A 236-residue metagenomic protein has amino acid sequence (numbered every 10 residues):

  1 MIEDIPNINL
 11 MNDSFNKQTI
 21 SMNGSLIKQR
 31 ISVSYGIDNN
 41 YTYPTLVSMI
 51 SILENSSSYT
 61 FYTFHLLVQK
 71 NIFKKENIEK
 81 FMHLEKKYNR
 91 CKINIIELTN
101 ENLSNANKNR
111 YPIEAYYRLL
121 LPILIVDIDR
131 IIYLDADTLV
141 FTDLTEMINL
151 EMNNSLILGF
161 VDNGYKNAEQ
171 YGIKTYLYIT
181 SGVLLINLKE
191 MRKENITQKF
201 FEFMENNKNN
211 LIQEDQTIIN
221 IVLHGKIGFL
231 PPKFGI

Functional and structural regions predicted by a protein language model:
M1-R30: Juxtamembrane luminal stem/stalk of type II transmembrane Golgi/ER carbohydrate-processing enzymes
I27-N39, K233: Nucleotide-activated donor-dependent transferases that construct or modify glycoconjugates
R30-Y35, I52, T63-L66: Hydrophobic targeting segments
T42-S58: Histidine-anchored nucleotide/phosphate-binding helix
Y62-N71, G159-F160: Short internal beta-strands
F73, N77, M82-L124: Active-site-proximal specificity loops/subdomain of glycosyltransferases
I95-E97, R110, E114-Y165, Y176-I186 (+1 more regions): GT-A fold catalytic core of metal-dependent nucleotide-sugar glycosyltransferases, centered on the diacidic
N153, V161-K166, Y176-I236: Catalytic core and acceptor-binding pocket of nucleotide-sugar-dependent glycosyltransferases
